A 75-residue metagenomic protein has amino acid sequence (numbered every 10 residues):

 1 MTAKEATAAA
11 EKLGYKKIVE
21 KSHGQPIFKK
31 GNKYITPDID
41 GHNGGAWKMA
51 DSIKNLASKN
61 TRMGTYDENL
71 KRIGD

Functional and structural regions predicted by a protein language model:
M1-D75: Catalytic toxin/effector domains delivered as secreted proteins or via bacterial secretion systems
